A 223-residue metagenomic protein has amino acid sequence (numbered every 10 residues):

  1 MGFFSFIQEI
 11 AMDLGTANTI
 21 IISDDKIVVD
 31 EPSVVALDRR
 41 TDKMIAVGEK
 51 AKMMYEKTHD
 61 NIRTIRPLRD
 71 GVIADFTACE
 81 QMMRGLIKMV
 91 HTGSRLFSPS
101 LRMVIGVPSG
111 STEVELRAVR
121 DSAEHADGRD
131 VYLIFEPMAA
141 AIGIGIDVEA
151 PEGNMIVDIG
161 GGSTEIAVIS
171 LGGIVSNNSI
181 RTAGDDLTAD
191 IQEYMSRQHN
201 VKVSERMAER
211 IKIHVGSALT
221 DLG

Functional and structural regions predicted by a protein language model:
M1-I159, A167-G223: Nucleotide/phosphate-binding catalytic cleft detector across ATP-hydrolyzing and phosphate-transferring enzymes
